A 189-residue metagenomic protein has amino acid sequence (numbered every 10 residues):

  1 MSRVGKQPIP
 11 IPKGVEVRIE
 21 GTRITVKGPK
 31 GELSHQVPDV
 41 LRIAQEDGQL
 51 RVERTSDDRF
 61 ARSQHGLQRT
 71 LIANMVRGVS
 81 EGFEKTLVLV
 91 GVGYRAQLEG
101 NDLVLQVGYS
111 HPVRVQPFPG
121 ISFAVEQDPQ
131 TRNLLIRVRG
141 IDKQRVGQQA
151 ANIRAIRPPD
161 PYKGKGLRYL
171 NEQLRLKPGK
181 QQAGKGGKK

Functional and structural regions predicted by a protein language model:
M1-K189: N-terminal intrinsically disordered, cationic/polar leader segments that include organellar targeting peptides
